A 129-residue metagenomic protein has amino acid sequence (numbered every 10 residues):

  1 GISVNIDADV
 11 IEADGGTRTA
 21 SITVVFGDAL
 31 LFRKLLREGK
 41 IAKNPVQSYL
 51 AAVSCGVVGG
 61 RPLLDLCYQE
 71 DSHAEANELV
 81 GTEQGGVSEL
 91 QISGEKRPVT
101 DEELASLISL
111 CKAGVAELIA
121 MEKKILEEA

Functional and structural regions predicted by a protein language model:
G1-A129: Polyanion-binding surfaces on beta-sheet-dominated domains and ring/shell assemblies
